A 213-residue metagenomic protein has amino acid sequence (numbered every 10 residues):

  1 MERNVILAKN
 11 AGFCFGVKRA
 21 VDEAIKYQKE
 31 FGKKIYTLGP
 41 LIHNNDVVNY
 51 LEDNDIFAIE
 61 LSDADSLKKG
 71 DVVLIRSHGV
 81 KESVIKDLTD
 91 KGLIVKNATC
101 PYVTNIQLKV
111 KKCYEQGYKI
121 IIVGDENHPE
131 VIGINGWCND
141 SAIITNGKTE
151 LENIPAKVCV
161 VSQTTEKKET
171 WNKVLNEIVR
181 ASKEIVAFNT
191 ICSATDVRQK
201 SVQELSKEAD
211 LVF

Functional and structural regions predicted by a protein language model:
M1-V212: The feature marks the mature, well-folded catalytic cores of soluble enzymes
